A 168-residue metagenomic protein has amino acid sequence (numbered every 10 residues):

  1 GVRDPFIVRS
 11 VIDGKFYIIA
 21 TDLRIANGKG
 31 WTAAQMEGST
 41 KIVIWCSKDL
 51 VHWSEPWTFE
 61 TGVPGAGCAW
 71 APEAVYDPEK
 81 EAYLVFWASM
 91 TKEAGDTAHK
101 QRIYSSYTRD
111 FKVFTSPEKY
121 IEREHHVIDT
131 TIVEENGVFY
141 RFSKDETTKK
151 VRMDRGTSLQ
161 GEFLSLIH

Functional and structural regions predicted by a protein language model:
G1-W70, V75-I167: Beta-rich carbohydrate-recognition and catalytic domains
